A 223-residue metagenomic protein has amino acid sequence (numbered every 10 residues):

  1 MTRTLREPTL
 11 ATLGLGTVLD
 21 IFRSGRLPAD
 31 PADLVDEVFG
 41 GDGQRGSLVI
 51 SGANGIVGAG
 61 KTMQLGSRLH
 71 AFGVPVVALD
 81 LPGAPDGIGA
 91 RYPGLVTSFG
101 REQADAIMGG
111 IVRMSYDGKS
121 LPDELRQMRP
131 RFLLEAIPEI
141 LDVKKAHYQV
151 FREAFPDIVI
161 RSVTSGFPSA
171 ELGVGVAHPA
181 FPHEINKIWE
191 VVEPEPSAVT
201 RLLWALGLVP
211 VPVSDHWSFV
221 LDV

Functional and structural regions predicted by a protein language model:
T2-S98: NAD(P)+-binding Rossmann beta1-loop-alpha1 motif at the extreme N-terminus of oxidoreductases
T4, P8, G14, G43 (+4 more regions): Rossmann-fold dinucleotide-binding core
T12, P28-D42, G46, T97-S98 (+4 more regions): Amphipathic alpha-helical segments at domain termini/boundaries
V18-I21, I50, I56, I88 (+6 more regions): Weak global preference for isoleucine
G60, M128, D142, A146 (+2 more regions): Conserved active-site and cofactor/substrate-binding residues in soluble primary-metabolism enzymes
G66, Y148-R152, T200: Short amphipathic alpha-helical segments and helix-helix/interface helices
V74-G89, G94-S169: Rossmann-like NAD(P)-binding element
